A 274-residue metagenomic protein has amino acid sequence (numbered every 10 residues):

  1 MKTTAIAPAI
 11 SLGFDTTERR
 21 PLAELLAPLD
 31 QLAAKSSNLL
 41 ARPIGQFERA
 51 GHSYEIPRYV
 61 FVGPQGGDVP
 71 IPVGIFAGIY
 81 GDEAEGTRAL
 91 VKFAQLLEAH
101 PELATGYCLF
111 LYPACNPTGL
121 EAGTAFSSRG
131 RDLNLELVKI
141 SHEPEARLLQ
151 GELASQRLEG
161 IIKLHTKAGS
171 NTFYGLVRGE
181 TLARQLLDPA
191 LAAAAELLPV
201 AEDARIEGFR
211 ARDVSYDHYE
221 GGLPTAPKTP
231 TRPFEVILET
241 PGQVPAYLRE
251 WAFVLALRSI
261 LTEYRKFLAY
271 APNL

Functional and structural regions predicted by a protein language model:
M1-R58: Short glycine- and acidic-rich boundary segments immediately preceding or forming the N-terminal edge of structured
T3, V214-L274: Active-site-adjacent mobile loop/cap segments within catalytic or ligand-binding domains
L29-S37, E102, A226-P230: Short, conserved catalytic or adaptor-binding loops enriched in Gly and charged residues
A41, R58, L111, I161-K163 (+1 more regions): Conserved beta-strand scaffold positions in the cores of enzyme catalytic domains, especially in NTP/NDP-utilizing
P57-V69: Short beta-strand-to-loop junctions in surface cap/lid or active-site-entrance loops
Q65, A99-E102, F267-A271: Alpha-helix termini
V69-I75, P233-I237: Glycine-rich, often proline-containing surface loops adjacent to acidic residues and nearby aromatics that form
P70-P72, I79, E83-F209, K228-T229: Active-site/substrate-binding loop(s) of hydrolase catalytic cores
